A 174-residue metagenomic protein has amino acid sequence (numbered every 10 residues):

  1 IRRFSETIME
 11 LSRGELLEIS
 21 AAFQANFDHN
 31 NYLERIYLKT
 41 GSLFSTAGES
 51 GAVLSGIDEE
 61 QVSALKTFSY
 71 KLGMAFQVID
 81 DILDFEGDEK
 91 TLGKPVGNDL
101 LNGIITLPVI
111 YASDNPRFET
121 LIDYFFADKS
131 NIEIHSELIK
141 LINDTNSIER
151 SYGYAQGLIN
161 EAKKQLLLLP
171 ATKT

Functional and structural regions predicted by a protein language model:
I1-T174: All-alpha prenyltransferase/terpene-synthase fold signal
